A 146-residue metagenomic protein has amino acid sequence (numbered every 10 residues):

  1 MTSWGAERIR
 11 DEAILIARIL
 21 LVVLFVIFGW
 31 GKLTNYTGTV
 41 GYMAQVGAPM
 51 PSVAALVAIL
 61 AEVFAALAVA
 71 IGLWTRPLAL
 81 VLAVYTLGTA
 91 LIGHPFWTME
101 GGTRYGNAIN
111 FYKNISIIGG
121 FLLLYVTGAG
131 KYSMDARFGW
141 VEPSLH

Functional and structural regions predicted by a protein language model:
M1-T34, S52-L60, F64-H146: Extended, low-polarity transmembrane helix blocks
T34-M50: Membrane-interface interhelical connector segments
